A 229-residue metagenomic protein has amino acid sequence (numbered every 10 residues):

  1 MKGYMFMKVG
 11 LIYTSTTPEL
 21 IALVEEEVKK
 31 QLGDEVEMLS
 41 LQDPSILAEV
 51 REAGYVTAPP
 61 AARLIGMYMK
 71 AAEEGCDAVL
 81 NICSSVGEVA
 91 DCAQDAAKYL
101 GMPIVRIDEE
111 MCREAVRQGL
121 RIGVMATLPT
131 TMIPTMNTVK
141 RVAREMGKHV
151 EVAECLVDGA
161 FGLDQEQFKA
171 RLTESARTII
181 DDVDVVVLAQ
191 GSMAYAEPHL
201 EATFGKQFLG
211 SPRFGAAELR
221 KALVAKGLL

Functional and structural regions predicted by a protein language model:
M1-L229: Non-catalytic structural scaffold of enzyme domains
